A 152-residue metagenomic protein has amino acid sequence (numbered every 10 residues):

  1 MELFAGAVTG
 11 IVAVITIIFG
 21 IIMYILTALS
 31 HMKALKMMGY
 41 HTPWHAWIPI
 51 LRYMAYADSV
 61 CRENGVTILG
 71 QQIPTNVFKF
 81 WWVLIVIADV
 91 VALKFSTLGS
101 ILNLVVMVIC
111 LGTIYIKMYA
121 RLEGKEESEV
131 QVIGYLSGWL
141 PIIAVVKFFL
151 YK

Functional and structural regions predicted by a protein language model:
M1-I11: Short, strongly hydrophobic alpha-helical membrane anchors
E2-F4, L93-L102: Membrane-helix interface and helix-disruption motif detector
L3, F19-I87, C110-K152: Membrane-interface extramembranous regions at the lipid-water interface
G10-V14, T27: Generic signal for short, ordered secondary-structure residues within or immediately flanking folded domains
V14-I22, L98-V106, L136: Hydrophobic alpha-helical transmembrane segments of multi-pass membrane proteins
I87-L93: Alpha-helical transmembrane segments and their membrane-interface junctions in multi-pass membrane proteins
